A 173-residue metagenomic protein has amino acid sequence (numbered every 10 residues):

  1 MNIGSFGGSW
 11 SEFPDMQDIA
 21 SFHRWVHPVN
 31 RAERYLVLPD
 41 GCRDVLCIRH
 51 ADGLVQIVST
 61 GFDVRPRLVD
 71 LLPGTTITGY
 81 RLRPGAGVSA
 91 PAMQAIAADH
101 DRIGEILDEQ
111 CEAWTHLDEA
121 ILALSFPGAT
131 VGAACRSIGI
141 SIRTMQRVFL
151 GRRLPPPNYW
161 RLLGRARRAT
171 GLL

Functional and structural regions predicted by a protein language model:
M1-I142, G151-P157, L173: Alpha-helical bundle regulatory/interaction domains
V148: Residues in the recognition helix of alpha-helical DNA-binding motifs
R161-G171: Short, basic, alpha-helical segments at the C-terminal edge of helix-turn-helix-like DNA-binding modules
